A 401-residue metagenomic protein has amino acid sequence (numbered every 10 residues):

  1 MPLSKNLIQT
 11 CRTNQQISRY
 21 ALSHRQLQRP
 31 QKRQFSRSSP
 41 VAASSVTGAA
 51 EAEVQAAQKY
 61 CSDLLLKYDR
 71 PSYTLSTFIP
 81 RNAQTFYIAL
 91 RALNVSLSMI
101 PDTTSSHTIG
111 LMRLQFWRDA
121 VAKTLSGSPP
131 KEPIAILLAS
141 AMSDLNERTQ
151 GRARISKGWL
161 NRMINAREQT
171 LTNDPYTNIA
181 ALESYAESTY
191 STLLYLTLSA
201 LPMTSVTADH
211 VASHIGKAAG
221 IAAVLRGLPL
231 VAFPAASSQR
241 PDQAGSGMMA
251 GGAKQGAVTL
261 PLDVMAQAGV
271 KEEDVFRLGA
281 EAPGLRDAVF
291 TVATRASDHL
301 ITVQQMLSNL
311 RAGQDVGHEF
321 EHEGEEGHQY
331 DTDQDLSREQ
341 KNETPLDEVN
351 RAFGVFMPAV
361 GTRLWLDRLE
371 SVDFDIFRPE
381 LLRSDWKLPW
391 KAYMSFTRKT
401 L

Functional and structural regions predicted by a protein language model:
M1-Q28: N-terminal chloroplast transit peptides
P2-C11, K32-S143, R162-M163, A186-Y195 (+2 more regions): Catalytic cores of Mg2+-dependent Asp-rich isoprenoid enzymes
S105-S106, G110, T177-L182, S205-V206 (+1 more regions): Intrinsic-disorder/low-complexity, polar/charged segments
D144-I155, W159-R162, L171: Fungal eukaryote-biased detector of long internal structured cores
R152, N178-S184, M203-S213: Short pre-active-site segment immediately N-terminal to the catalytic Zn-binding motif
E168-I179: Acidic/His metal-coordination segments adjacent to aromatic residues that form catalytic metal sites in metalloenzymes
L194-L198, M203, T207-A232: Hydrophobic, aromatic-enriched interface-forming segments
